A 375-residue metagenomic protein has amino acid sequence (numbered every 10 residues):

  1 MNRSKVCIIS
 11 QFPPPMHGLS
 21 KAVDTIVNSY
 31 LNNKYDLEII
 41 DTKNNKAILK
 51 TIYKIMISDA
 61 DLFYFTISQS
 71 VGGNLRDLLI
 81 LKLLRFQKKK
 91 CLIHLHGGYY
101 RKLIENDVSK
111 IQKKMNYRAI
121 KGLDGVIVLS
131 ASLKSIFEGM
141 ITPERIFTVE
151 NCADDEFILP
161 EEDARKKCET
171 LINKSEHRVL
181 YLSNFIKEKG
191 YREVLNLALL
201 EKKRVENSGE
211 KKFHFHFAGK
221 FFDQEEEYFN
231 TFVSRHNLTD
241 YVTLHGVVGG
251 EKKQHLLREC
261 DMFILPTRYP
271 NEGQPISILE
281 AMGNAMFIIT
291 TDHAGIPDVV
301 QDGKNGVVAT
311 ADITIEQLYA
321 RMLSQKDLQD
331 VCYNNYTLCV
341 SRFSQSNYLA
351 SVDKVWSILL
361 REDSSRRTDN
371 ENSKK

Functional and structural regions predicted by a protein language model:
V6-I8, R165-L200, H216: Conserved donor-binding/catalytic core segment of Leloir-type glycosyltransferases
D41, L182, F213-Y228, G246-V247: Glycosyltransferase donor-sugar binding loop
Y117, K121-E161: Donor nucleotide-sugar binding/catalytic pocket of nucleotide-sugar-dependent glycosyltransferases
E227-V248: Nucleotide-activated donor-binding/catalytic signature segment of Leloir-type glycosyltransferases, i.e., the conserved
R258-E272, M286: Acidic donor-binding loop of glycosyltransferase active sites
G283, F287-T290: Short hydrophobic beta-strand element within catalytic cores of glycosyltransferases and related nucleotide-activated
D302-I313, R321-K326: Conserved acidic donor-binding segment of nucleotide-sugar-dependent glycosyltransferases
I313, K326-S357: A charged, aromatic-enriched C-terminal amphipathic alpha-helix characteristic of glycosyltransferases across folds
